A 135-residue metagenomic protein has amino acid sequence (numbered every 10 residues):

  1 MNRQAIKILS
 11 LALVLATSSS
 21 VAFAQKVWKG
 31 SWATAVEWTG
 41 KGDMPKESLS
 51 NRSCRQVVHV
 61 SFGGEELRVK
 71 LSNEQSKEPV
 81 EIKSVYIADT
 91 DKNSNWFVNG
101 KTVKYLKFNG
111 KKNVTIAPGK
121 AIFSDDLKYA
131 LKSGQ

Functional and structural regions predicted by a protein language model:
M1-S10: Bacterial N-terminal signal peptides that target proteins for export
R3, V21-A22: Glycine-centered signal
L11-A12, A22: Cleavable N-terminal signal peptides
T17-S19: N-terminal signal peptide c-region/cleavage motif recognized by signal peptidases
F23-Q135: N-terminal secretory targeting modules
